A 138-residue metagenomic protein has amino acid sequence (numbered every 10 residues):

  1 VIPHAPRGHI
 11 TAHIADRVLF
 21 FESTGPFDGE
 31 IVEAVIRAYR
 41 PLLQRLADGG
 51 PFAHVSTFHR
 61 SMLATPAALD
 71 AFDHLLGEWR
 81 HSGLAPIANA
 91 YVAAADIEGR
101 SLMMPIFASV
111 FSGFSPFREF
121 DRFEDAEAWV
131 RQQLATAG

Functional and structural regions predicted by a protein language model:
V1-G138: Amphipathic, Lys/Arg-enriched alpha-helical "gate/interface" segment within cytosolic domains that mediates
